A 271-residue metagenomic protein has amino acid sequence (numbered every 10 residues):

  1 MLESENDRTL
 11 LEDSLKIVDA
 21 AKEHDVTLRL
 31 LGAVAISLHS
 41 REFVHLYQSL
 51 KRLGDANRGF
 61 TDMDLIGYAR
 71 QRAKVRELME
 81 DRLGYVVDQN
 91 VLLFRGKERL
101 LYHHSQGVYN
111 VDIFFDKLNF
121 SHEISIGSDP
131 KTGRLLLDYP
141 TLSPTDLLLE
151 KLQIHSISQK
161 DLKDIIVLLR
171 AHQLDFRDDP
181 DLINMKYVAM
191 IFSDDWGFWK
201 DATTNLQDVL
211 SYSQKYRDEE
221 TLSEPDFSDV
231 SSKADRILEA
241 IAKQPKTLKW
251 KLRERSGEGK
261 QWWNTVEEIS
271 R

Functional and structural regions predicted by a protein language model:
M1-E23: N-terminal regions immediately upstream of nucleotidyltransferase
D7, D62-I66, K151-H155: Short, charged/polar micro-motifs that form catalytic or ligand-binding hotspots
K16, A20, L78, D164-L168: Amphipathic alpha-helical segments that form well-ordered structural scaffolds and often line/cohere around active
V18-M63, Y68-R76, T141-S143, R255 (+1 more regions): Active-site nucleotide-donor binding segment shared across nucleotidyl transfer reactions
M63-D81, E123-G133, N184: Electropositive, surface-exposed helix/loop patches at the edges of structured domains that serve as adaptable
R76-H122: Conserved catalytic core of two-metal-ion nucleotidyltransferases
F114-R271: Catalytic cores of NTP-dependent nucleotidyl/adenyl transfer enzymes across multiple folds
